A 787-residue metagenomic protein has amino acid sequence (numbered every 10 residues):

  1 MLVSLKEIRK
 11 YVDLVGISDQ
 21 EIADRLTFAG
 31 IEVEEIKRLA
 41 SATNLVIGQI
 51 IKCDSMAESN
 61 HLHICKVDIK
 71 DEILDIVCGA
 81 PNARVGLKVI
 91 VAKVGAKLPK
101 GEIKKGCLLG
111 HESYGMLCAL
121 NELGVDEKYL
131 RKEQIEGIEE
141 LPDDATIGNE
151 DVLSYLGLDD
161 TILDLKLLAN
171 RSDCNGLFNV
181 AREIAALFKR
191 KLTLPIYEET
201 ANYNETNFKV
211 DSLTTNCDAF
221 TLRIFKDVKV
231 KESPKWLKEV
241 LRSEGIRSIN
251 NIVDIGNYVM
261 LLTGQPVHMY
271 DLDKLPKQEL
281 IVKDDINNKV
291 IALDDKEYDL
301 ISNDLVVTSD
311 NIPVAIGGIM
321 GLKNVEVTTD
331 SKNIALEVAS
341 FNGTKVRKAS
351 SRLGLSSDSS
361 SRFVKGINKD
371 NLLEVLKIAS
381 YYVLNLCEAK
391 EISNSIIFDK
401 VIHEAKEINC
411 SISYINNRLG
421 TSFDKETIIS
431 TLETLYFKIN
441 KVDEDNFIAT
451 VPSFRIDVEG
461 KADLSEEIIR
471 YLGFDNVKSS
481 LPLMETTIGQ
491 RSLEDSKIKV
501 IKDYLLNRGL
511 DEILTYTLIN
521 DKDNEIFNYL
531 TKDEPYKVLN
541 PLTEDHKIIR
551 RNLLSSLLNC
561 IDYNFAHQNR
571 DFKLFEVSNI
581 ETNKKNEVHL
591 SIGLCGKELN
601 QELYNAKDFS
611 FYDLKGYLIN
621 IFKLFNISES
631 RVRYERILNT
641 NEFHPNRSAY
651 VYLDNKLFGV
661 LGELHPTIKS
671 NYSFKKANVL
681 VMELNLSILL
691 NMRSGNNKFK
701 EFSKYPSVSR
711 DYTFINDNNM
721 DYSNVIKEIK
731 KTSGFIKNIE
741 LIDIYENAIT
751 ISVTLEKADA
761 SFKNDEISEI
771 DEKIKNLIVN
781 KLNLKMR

Functional and structural regions predicted by a protein language model:
M1-E198, A335, R352-G354, D358 (+4 more regions): Phosphate-backbone binding interfaces of nucleic-acid-interacting proteins
D24, H63, F188, L192-K289: Glycine/proline-enriched, intrinsically flexible loops and inter-domain linkers
A40-N44, E199-A201, T486-R491, T515-E534 (+2 more regions): Beta-rich nucleic-acid/ligand-interaction surfaces
I47-V77, G148, N250, G256-E326: Conserved mixed alpha/beta core segments that line enzyme active sites in large multi-domain catalysts
S113-Y129, E133-I135, T161, D295-K296 (+4 more regions): Mobile "lid/hinge" segments at catalytic clefts and subdomain interfaces of large enzymes
Q134-G148, I196-N204, D310-R347, K377 (+7 more regions): Conserved alpha/beta core surface patches that mediate binding of polyanionic ligands
I408-R570, F575, T754-A758, E766-R787: Extended, well-folded interaction surfaces typified by the phenylalanyl-tRNA synthetase beta subunit core
T434-F437, I448, D457, K585 (+1 more regions): A carboxyl-terminal module marker
